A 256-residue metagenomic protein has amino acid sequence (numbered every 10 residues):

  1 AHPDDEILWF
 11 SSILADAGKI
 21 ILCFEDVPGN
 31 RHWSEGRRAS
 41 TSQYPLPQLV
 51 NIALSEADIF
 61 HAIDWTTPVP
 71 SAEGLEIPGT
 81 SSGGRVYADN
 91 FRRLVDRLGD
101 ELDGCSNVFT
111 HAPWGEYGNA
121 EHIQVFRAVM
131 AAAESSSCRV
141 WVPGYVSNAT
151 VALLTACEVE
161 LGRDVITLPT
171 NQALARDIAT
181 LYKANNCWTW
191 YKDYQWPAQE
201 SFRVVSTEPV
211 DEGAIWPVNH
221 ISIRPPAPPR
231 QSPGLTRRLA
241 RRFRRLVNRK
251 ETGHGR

Functional and structural regions predicted by a protein language model:
A1-G104, A131-C138: Active-site rim/loop-helix segments in enzyme catalytic domains that contact anionic ligands
I77-R256: Metal-dependent de-N-acetylase/amidase catalytic core
